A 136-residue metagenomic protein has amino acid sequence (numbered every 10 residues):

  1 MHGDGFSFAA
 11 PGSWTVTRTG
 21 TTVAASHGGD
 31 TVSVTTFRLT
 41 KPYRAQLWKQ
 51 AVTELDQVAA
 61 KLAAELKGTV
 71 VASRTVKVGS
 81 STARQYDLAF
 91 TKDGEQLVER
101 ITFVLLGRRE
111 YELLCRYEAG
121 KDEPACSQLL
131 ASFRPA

Functional and structural regions predicted by a protein language model:
M1-T19: N-terminal "mature-domain start" segment
D4-F6, L88, I101, A131: Short non-domain terminal segments
F6-F8, V78, L113, L129-L130: Generic hydrophobic secondary-structure signal
A10, L62-L66, L129: Short, structurally constrained coil/turn elements that cap an alpha-helix or connect an alpha-helix to the following
W14, L113-A136: Surface-exposed amphipathic alpha-helical segments
T19-E112, R116-P124: Conserved polar/disulfide-associated segments of primarily extracytoplasmic proteins
